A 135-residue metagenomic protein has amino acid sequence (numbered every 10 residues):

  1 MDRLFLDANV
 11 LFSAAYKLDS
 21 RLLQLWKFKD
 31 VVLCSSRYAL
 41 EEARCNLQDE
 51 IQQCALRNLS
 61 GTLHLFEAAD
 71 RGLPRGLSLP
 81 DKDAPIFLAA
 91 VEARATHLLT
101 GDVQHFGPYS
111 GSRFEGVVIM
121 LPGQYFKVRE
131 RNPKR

Functional and structural regions predicted by a protein language model:
M1-S35: Short, well-structured N-terminal submotif of metal-dependent ribonuclease cores
D7-A8, S36, D102, L121-P122: A secondary-structure boundary/capping signal
S13-A15, N46, Y109, V128-R129: Residues that scaffold the ATP/ADP-binding catalytic core of kinase and kinase-like folds
R21-Q24, I51, E115-V117: Glycine-rich, phosphate-binding/catalytic loops in enzymes
K27-L77: PIN-domain endoribonuclease scaffold, especially VapC-family toxins
L40, Q104-R135: Acidic, PIN/NYN-like endoribonuclease modules and their adjacent C-terminal/linker elements
H64-Y109: Active-site neighborhoods of divalent-metal-dependent phosphate/nucleic-acid chemistry enzymes
